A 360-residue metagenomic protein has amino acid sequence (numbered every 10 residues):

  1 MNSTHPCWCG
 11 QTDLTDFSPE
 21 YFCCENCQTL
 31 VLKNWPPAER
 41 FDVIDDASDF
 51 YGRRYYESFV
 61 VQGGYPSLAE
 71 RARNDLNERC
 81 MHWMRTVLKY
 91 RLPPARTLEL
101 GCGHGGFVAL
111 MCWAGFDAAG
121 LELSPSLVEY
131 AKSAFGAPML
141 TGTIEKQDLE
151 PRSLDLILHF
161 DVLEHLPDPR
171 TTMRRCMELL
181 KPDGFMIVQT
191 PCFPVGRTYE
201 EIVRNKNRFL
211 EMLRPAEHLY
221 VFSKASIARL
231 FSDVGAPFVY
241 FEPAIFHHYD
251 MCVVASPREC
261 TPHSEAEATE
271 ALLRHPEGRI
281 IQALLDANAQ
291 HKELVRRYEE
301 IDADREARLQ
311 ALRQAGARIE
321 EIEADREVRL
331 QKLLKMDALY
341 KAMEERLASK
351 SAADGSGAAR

Functional and structural regions predicted by a protein language model:
M1-F160, R170-M173, Q189, R204 (+7 more regions): Conserved N-terminal segment of class I S-adenosyl-L-methionine
D161-H165: A short His-aromatic
P167-D286: S-adenosyl-L-methionine-dependent methyltransferase catalytic module, highlighting the catalytic core
